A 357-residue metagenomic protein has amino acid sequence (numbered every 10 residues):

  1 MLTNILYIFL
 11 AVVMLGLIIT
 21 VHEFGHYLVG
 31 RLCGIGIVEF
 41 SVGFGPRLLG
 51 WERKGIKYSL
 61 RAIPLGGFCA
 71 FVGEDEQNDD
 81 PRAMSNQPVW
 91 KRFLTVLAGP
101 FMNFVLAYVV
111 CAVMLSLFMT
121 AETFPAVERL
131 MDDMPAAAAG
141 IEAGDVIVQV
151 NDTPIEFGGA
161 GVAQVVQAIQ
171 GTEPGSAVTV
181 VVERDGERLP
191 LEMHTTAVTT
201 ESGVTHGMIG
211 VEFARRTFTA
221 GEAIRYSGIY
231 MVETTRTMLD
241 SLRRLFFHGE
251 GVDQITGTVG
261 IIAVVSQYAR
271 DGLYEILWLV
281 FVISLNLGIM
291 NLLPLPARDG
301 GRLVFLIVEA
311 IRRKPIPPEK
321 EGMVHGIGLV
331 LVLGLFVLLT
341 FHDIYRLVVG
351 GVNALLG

Functional and structural regions predicted by a protein language model:
L2-I5, D75-W90, A98, M102-I255 (+1 more regions): PDZ peptide-recognition modules
T3-N4, R270-L279: Membrane-interfacial loop-to-helix junctions in multi-pass transporters
L6-D80, T123, M290-R312: Small-residue-rich helix-interface/hinge motifs
L15-I19, A70, N103, A107 (+2 more regions): Alpha-helical transmembrane segments of multi-pass membrane proteins
F40, S59, P64-F68, F93 (+9 more regions): Hydrophobic alpha-helical segments of integral membrane proteins, encompassing both true transmembrane helices
L49-W51, A126-R129, I307-M323, V352-L356: Membrane interface segments of multi-pass transport proteins and intramembrane proteases
R244-H248, I283-R298: Transmembrane alpha-helix interface/packing and boundary motifs in multi-pass membrane proteins, characterized by
H325-R346: Final/C-terminal transmembrane alpha-helix of multipass membrane proteins
